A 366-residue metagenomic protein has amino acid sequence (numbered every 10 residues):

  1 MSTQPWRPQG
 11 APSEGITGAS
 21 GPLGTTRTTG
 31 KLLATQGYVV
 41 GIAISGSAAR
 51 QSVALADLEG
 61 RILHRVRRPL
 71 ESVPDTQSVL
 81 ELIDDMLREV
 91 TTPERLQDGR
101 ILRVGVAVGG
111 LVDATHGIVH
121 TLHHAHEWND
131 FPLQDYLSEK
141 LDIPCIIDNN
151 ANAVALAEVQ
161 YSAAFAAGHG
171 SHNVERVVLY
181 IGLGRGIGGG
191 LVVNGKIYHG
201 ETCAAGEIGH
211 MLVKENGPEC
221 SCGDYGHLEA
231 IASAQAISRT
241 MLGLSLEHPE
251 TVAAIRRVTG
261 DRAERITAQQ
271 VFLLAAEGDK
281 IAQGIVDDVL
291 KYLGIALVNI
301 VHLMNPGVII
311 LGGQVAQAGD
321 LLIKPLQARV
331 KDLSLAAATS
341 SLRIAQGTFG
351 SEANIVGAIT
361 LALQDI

Functional and structural regions predicted by a protein language model:
S2-R100, K140-I143, F165-V174, E215-E219 (+1 more regions): ATP-binding/phosphotransfer module of carbohydrate and carboxylate kinases, centering on a glycine-rich
R103-A107, L111-R239, G357-I366: Phosphate-binding/catalytic loop of phosphoryl-transfer enzymes
